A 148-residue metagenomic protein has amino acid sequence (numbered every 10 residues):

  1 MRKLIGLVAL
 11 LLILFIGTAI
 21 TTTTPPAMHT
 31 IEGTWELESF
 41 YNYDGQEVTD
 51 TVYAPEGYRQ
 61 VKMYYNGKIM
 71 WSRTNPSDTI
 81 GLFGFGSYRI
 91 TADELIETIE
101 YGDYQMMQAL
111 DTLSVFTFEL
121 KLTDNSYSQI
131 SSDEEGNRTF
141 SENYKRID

Functional and structural regions predicted by a protein language model:
M1-L4: Positively charged n-region of N-terminal signal peptides that target proteins for export
G6, F15-F83, I96-D148: Lipid interaction determinants
L11-L12: Repetitive helical segments and hydrophobic/amphipathic motifs
S87-R89: Beta-propeller blade signature
